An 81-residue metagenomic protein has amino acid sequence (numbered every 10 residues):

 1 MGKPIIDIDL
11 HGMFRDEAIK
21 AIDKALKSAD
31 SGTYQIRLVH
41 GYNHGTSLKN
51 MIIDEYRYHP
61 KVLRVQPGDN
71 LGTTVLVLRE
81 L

Functional and structural regions predicted by a protein language model:
M1-L81: Long, charged, low-complexity intrinsically disordered regions
